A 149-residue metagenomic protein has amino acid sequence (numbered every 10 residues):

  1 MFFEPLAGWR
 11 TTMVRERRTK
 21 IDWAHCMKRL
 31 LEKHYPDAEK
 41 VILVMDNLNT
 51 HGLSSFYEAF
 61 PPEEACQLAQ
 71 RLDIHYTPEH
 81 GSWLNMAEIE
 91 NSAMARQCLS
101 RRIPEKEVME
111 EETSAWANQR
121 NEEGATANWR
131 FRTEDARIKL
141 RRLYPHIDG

Functional and structural regions predicted by a protein language model:
M1-G149: Short functional hotspots at interaction and active-site rims
